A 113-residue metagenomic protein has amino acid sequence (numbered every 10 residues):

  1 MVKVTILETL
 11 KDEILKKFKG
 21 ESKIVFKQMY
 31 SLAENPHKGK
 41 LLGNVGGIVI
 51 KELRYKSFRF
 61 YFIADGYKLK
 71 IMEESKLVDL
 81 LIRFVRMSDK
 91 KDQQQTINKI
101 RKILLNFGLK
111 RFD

Functional and structural regions predicted by a protein language model:
M1, I48-I50, D79: Sequence-level motif detector for i,i+2 pairs with an aromatic at +2
M1-V25, L105, L109-D113: Arg/Lys-rich, positively charged N-terminal/basic patches that mediate binding to nucleic acids
V4, K51, F60, I82: A broad, low-specificity signal marking well-ordered, structured residues that form hydrophobic/aromatic
I14-F18, K51, D89, Q93: Alpha-helix initiation/capping motif
K17-G20, R54-Y61: Short, mixed-charge, low-aromatic patches
Y30-Y55: A short, surface-exposed loop/turn module that caps and links secondary-structure elements
F58, A64-D113: Enriched for short, Lys/Arg-rich terminal
